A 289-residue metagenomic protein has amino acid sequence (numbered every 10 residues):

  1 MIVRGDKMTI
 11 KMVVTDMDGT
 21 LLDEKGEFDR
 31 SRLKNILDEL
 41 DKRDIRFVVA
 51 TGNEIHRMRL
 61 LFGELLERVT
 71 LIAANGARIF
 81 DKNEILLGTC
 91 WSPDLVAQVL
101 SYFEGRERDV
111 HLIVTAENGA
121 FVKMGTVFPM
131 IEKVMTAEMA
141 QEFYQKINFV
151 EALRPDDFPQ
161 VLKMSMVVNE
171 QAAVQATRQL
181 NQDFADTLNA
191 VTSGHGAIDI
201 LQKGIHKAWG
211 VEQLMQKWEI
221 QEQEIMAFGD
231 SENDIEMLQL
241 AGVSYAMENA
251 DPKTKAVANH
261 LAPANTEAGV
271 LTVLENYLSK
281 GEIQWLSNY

Functional and structural regions predicted by a protein language model:
V3, M8-M12, R30, I198-Y289: Mg2+-dependent phosphoryl-transfer enzymes with acidic/Ser/Thr/Gly-rich catalytic loops
K11-G26: Asp-based phosphoryl-transfer active-site loop
F28-T136: Active-site phosphate-binding/coordination module
E39, Y102, Q179-Q182, K253: Alpha-helical scaffold elements within enzyme catalytic domains, especially in hydrolases
D44-V48, E67-V69, K163, Q223-I225 (+1 more regions): Short active-site oxyanion
M58-F62, A176, L180, L238 (+2 more regions): Hydrophobic packing residues within well-ordered alpha-helices of enzyme cores
L65-E67, N75, D183-D186, L240-A241 (+1 more regions): Short, structured coil segments at secondary-structure junctions
D109-H111, T115-F228: Conserved acidic, metal-coordinating active-site core of Asp-based, Mg2+-dependent phosphoryl-transfer enzymes
